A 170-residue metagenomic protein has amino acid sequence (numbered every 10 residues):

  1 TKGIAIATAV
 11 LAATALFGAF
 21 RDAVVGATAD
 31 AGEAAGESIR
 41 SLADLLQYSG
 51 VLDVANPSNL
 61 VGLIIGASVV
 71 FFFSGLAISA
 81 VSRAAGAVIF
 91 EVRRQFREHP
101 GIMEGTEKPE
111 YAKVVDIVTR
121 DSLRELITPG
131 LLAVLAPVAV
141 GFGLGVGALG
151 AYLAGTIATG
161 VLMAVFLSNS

Functional and structural regions predicted by a protein language model:
T1-S170: Hydrophobic packing and interface segments
